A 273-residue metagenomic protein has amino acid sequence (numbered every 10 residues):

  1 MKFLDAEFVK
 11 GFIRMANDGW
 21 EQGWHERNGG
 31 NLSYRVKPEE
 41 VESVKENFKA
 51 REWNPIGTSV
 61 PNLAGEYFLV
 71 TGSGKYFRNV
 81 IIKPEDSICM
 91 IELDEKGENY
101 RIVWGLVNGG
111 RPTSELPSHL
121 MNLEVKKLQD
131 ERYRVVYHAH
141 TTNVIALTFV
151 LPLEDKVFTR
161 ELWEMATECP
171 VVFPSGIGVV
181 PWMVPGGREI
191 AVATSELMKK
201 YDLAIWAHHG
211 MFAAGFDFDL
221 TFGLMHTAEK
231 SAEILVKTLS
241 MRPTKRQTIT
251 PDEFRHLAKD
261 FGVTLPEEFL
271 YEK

Functional and structural regions predicted by a protein language model:
M1-K273: Glycine-rich flexible loops
